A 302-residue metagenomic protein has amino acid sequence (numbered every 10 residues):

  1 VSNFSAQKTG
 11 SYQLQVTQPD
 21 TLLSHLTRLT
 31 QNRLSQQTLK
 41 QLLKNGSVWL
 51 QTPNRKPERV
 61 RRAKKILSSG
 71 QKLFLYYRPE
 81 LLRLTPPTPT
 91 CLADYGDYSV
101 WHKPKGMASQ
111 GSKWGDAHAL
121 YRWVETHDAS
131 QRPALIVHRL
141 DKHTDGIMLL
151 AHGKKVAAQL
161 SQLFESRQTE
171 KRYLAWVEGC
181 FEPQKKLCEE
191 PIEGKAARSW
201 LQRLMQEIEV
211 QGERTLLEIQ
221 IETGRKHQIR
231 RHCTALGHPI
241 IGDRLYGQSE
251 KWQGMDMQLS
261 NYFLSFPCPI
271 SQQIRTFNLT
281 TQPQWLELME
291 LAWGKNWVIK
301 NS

Functional and structural regions predicted by a protein language model:
V1-E193, L286-W293, K300: RNA pseudouridine synthases
V1-L43, R203, E209-R214, H232-S302: Pseudouridine synthases involved in rRNA/tRNA modification
Q51, E178, Q220, P267-P269: A generic structural motif
V60, Q202-L204, G212, L217-Q220: Short histidine-centered loop motifs in beta-beta connectors
P87, P133, Y173, C188 (+4 more regions): Short beta-strand or tight-loop elements that sit immediately N-terminal to catalytic metal-binding acidic residues
C91, V177, W200-R203, I240: Conserved hydrophobic positions within beta-strands
L160, R225-C233: Short beta-strand segments enriched for Tyr within beta-sheet-rich domains, predominantly fibronectin type III
